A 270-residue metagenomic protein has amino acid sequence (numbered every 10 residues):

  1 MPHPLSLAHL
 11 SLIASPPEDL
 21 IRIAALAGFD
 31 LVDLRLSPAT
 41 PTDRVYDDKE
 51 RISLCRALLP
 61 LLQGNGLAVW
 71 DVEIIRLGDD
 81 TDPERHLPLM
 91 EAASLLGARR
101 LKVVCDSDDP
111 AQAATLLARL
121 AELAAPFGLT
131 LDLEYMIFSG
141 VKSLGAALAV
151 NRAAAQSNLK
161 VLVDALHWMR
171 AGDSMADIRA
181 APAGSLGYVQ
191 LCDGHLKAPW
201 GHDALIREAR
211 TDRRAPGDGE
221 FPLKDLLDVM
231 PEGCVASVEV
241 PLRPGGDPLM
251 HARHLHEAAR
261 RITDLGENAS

Functional and structural regions predicted by a protein language model:
M1-S6, A14-D30, L87, E91-G97 (+2 more regions): Histidine-acidic metal/acid-base catalytic patches
M1-S6, N65-E73: N-terminal small/glycine-rich loop or linker at the start of catalytic domains across soluble metabolic enzymes
A8-L12, R35-A39, I74-L77, V104-D108 (+4 more regions): Active-site beta-loop-alpha junctions enriched in small/polar residues
V32-D33, W70-V72, L101-V103, L131 (+2 more regions): Hydrophobic residues within beta-strands of alpha/beta enzymes
D33-A57: Glycine-rich, proline-tolerant flexible connector loops at the mouths of alpha/beta enzymes
T40-K49, I75-M90, A204-R210: Surface-exposed, active-site-proximal loop segments in enzymatic domains
D47, R51-L54, D82, D109 (+4 more regions): Residue-level preference for long, well-ordered alpha-helices that form the structural scaffold of enzyme catalytic
L61-A68, R76-V161, R170, M250 (+1 more regions): Active-site acidic/histidine proton-transfer and metal-coordination neighborhood in alpha/beta enzyme cores
